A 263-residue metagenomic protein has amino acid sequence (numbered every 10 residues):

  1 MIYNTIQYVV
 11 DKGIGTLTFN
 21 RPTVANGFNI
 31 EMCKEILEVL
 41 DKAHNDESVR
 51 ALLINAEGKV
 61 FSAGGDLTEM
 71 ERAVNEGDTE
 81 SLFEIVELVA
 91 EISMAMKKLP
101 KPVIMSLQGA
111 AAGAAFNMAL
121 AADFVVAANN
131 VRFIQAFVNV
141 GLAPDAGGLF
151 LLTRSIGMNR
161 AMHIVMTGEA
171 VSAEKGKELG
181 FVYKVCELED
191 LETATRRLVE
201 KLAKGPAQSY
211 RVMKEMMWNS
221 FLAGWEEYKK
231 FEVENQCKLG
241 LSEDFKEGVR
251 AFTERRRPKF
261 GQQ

Functional and structural regions predicted by a protein language model:
M1-E57, M94: Conserved CoA-thioester-binding segment of acyl-CoA-metabolizing enzymes
I2-Y3, R250-Q263: Terminal low-complexity tails and localization/encapsulation signals of metabolic enzymes
L17, R21, I36, I54 (+7 more regions): Terminal peptide-recognition signature
M32-I36, I85-L88, M118, L191 (+1 more regions): Hydrophobic alpha-helical membrane-association signature
A56-M94, A111, G224: Glycine- (often His-adjacent) and acidic-residue-rich active-site loop that binds/positions the CoA thioester
M94-Y210, V233-C237, L241-S242, K246-R250 (+1 more regions): Crotonase-fold acyl-CoA enzyme core
K214-A223: Short, charged, surface-exposed hinge/linker loops at domain edges that act as mobile lids or interdomain connectors
